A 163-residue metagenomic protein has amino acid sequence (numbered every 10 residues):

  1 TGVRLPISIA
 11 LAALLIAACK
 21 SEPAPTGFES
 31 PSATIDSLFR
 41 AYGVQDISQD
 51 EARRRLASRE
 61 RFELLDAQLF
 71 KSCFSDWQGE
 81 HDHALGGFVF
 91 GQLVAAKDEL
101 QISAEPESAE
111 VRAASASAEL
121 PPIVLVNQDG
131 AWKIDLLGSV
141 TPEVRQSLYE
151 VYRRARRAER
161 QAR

Functional and structural regions predicted by a protein language model:
T1-V3: N-terminal secretory signal peptides that target proteins for export/translocation
P6-A17: Bacterial N-terminal signal peptides
S8, P31, Q49-A52, A67-F70: Short amphipathic alpha-helical segments that mediate assembly, nucleic-acid/protein binding, or membrane association
C19-S48: Short, low-complexity N-terminal intrinsically disordered segments enriched in polar/charged residues
E22-F28, S58-L120: Surface-exposed, charged secondary-structure patches
S30, V44, L65-Q68, G79 (+1 more regions): Terminus-proximal functional modules
S37-S48, R55, R59, L64-Q68 (+1 more regions): Structured segments of extracytoplasmic/periplasmic soluble domains in secreted or envelope-associated proteins
Q101-P122, Q128, I134-R163: Low-complexity, intrinsically disordered terminal/linker segments enriched in charged and Gly/Pro repeats
